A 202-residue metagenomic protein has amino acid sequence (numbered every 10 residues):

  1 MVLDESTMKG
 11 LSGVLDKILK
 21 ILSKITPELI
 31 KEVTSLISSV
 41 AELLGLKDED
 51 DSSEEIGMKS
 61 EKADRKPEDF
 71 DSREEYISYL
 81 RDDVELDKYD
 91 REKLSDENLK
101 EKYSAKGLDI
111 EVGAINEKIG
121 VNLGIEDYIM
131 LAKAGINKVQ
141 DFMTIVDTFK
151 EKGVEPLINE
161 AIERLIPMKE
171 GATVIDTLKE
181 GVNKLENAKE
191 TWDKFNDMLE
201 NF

Functional and structural regions predicted by a protein language model:
M1-K9, L199-F202: Short acidic DE-rich linear segments
E5-T7, V33, K62: Generic extreme N-terminus detector
L11-L44: Membrane-active amphipathic alpha-helices enriched in small hydrophobic residues
A41-D193, N201: Amphipathic, membrane-inserting segments
